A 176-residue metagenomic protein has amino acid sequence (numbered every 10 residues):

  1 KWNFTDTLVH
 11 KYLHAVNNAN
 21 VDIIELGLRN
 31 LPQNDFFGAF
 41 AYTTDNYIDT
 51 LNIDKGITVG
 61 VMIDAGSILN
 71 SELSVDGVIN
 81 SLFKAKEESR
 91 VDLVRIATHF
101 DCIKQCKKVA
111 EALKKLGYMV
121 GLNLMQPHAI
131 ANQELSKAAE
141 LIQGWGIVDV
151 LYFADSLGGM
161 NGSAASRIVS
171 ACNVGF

Functional and structural regions predicted by a protein language model:
T5-V9: N-terminal beta1-alpha1-beta2 module of alpha/beta enzyme domains
H10-N30: N-terminal glycine-rich anion-binding loops that anchor highly charged ligand groups
V16, V94, L151: Conserved, mostly hydrophobic/aromatic
N17-D22, R90, G146-I147: Short loop/turn motifs at secondary-structure junctions
I23, L28-K137, L141: Active-site beta->alpha loop and helix N-cap motifs at the rims of alpha/beta catalytic domains
E140-G144, V169: N-terminal small/polar loop signature for handling phosphorylated ligands or for N-terminal nucleophile
V150-F176: Catalytic alpha/beta core domains of metabolic enzymes, predominantly
